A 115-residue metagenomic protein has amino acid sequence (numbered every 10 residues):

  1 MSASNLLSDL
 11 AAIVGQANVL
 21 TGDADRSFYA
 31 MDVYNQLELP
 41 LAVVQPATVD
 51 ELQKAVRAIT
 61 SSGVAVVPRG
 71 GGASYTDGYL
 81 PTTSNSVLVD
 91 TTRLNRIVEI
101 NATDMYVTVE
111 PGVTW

Functional and structural regions predicted by a protein language model:
M1-Y34, S61-V66, G71: N-terminal accessory segments
L10, N35-V66, G70, V87 (+1 more regions): N-terminal glycine-rich flavin-associated loop
G15, T83-N85: Short glycine/proline-enriched coil/turn segments at helix->beta-strand junctions
Y29-M31, Y75, R93-N95: A generic local structural motif
L52, Y75-T76: Short glycine/serine/threonine-rich phosphate/pyrophosphate-binding segments that cradle anionic phosphate groups
D77-T82: Short acidic, glycine/serine/threonine-rich loops at helix termini
